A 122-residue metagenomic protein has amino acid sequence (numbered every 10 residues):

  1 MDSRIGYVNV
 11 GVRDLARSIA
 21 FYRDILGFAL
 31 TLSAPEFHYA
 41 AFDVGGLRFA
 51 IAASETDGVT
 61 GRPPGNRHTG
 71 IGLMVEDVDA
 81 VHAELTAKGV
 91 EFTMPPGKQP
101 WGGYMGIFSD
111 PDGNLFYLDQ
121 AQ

Functional and structural regions predicted by a protein language model:
M1-G6, A29-M74, A80-S109, Q120-Q122: Vicinal oxygen chelate
V12-D14: Conserved beta-strand-loop-alpha-helix junction that forms the acyl-donor binding cleft
S18-I25, L85, G113: Conserved active-site tyrosine of GNAT-family acetyltransferases
